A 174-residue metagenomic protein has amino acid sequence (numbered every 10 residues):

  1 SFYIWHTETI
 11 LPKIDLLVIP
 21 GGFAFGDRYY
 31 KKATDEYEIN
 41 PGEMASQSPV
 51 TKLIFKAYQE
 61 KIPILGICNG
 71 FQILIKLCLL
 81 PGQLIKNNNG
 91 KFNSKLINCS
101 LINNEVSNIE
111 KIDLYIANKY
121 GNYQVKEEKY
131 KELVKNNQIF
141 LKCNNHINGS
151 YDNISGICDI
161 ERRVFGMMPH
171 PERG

Functional and structural regions predicted by a protein language model:
S1-I67, I73-P81, I85-S94, S100 (+4 more regions): N-terminal beta1-alpha1 cap of cysteine-dependent amidohydrolase-like domains
I97-N103, N118: Conserved AMP-binding/adenylate-forming
S107-G174: C-terminal and late-domain segments of enzyme folds
